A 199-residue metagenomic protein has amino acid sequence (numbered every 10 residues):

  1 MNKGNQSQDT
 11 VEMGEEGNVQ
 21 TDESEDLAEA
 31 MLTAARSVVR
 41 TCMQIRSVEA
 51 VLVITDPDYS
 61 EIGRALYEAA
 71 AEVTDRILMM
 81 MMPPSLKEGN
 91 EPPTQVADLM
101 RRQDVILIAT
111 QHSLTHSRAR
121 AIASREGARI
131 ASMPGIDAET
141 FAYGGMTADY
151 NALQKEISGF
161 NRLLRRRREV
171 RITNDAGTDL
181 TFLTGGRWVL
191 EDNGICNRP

Functional and structural regions predicted by a protein language model:
N2-P199: Active-site bordering "gate/hinge" segments that shape substrate access to catalytic or cofactor-binding pockets
